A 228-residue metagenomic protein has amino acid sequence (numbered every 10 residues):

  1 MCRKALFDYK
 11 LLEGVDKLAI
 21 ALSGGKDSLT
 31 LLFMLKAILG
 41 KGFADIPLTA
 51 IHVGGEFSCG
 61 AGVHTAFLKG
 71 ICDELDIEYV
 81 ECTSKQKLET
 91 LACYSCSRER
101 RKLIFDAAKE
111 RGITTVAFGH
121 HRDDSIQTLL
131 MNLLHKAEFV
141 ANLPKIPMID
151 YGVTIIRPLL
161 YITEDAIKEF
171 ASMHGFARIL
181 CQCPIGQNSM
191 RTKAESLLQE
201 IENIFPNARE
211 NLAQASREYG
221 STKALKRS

Functional and structural regions predicted by a protein language model:
M1-Q127, H135-E138, L143, D165-M173 (+1 more regions): ATP-dependent adenylation/nucleotidyltransferase module used to activate substrates
L11, E202-P206, S221: Alpha-helix boundary/capping and short turn/kink residues
E99, I162, N207: Conserved active-site and cofactor/substrate-binding residues in soluble primary-metabolism enzymes
F118, Q182-G186, A208: Short, surface-exposed helix-loop/turn micro-motifs enriched in polar/charged residues
D123-N203: Catalytic subdomain that performs nucleotidyl-dependent activation
N207-S228: A short, charged, Gly/Pro-tolerant segment at domain boundaries
